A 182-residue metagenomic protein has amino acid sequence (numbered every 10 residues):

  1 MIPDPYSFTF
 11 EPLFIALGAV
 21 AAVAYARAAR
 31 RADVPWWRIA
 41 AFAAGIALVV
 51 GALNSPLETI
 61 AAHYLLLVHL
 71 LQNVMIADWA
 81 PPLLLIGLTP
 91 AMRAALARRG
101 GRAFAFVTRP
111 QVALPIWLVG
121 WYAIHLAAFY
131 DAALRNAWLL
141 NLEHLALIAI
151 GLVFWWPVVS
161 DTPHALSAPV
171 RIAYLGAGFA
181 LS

Functional and structural regions predicted by a protein language model:
M1-S182: Alpha-helical membrane segments of multi-pass proteins
